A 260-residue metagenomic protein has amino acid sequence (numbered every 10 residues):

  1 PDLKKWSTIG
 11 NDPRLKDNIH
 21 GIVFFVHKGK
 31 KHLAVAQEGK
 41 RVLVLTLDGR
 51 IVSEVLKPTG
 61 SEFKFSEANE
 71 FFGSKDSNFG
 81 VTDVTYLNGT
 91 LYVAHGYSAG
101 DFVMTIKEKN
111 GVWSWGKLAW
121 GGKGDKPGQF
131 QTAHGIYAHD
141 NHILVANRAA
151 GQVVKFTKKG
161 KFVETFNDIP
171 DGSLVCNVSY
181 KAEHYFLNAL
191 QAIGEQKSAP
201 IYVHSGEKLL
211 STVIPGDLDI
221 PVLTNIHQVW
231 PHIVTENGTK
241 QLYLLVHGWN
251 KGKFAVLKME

Functional and structural regions predicted by a protein language model:
P1-D2, T46-R50, K107-G111, T157-K161 (+2 more regions): Short loop/turn segments that connect beta-strands within beta-propeller blades
P1-N11, V52-E67, W113-G122, V163-D168 (+1 more regions): Beta-propeller fold detector
D12-K28, S61-T90, K123-H142, I169-Y185 (+2 more regions): Beta-rich, blade/repeat-based domains predominating in secreted/periplasmic proteins but also intracellular
I19-F25, H32-L45, R50-E54: A generic, well-ordered mixed alpha/beta core segment in the N-terminal half of proteins
G29, E38-G39, L47-D48, L87 (+7 more regions): Short loop/turn segments that connect beta-strands within the blades of beta-propeller domains, predominantly WD40
L33-G39, S77, V93-G100, V145-A149 (+2 more regions): Conserved beta-strand positions in repeat-built beta-propeller and related beta-rich domains
L43, D101-M104, V153, E195-Y202 (+1 more regions): Structural motif
H95-K107, W115-K158, F162-L174: Beta-propeller domains
